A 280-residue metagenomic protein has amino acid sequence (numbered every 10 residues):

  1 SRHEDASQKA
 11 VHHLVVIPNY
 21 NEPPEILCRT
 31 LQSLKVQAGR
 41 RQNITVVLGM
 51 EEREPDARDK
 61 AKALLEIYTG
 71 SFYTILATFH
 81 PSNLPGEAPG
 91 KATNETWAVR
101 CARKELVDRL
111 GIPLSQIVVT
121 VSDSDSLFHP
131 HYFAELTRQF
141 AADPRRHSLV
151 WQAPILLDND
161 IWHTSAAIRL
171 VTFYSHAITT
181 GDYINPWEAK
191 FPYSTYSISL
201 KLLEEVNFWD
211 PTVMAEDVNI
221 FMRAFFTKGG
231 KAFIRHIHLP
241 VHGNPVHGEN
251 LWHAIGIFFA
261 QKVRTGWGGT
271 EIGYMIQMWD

Functional and structural regions predicted by a protein language model:
S1-D5: N-terminal membrane-anchoring/stem segments of glycan-assembly enzymes
H12-L14, T45, N219: Cell-envelope/extracellular polymer assembly enzymes that use nucleotide-activated donors
E22-V36, D56-K60: Short, well-formed alpha-helical segments that are part of the catalytic scaffolds of diverse glycosyltransferases
T30-N43, A142-D143: Short, acidic, metal-binding catalytic loop of nucleotide-sugar glycosyltransferases
M50-L64, H80-G86: A conserved acidic beta->alpha catalytic loop
Y68-L76, P81-P113, P130-M214, F225-K228 (+2 more regions): Long helical/loop segments within the catalytic core of UDP-sugar-dependent glycosyltransferases, especially the large
D123-L127: The conserved acidic donor/metal-binding loop of glycosyltransferases
I220-R223, G230: Short active-site alpha-helical segment characteristic of glycosyltransferases and processive polysaccharide synthases
